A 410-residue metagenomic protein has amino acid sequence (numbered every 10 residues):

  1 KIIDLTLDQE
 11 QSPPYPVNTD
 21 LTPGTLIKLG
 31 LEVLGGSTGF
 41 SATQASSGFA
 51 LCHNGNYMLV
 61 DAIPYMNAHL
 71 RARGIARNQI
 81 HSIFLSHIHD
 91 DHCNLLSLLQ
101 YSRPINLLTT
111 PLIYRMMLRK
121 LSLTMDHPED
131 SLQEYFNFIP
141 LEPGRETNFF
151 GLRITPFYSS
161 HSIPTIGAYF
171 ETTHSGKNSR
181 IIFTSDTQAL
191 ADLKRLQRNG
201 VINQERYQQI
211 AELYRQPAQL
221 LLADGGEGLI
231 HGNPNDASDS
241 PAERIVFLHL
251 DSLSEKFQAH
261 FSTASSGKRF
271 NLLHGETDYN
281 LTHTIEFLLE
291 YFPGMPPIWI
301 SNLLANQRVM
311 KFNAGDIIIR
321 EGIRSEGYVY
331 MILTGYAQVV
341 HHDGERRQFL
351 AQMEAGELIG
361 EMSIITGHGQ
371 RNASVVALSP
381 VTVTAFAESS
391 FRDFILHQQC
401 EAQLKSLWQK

Functional and structural regions predicted by a protein language model:
K1-I75, P140-P217, H274-D278: Core dinuclear metal-dependent hydrolase active-site scaffold
L59-I63, Q79-D91, L108-T110, I181-T187 (+3 more regions): Active-site neighborhood of phospho(di)ester-bond hydrolases with catalytic His/Asp-centered motifs
P64-L112, P140, E212-L222: Active-site metal-binding motif and surrounding structural segment of the metallo-beta-lactamase
I113-P140: Active-site neighborhood of divalent metal-dependent phosphoester bond hydrolases
L190-T277: Cap/insert and terminal regions of metallo-dependent hydrolase folds
R244, L250-D316, E361, V383-T384: C-terminal regulatory/interaction regions
E286-F349, A355-S363, A373: Regulatory nucleotide-sensing modules
R346-W408: Cyclic-nucleotide recognition modules
